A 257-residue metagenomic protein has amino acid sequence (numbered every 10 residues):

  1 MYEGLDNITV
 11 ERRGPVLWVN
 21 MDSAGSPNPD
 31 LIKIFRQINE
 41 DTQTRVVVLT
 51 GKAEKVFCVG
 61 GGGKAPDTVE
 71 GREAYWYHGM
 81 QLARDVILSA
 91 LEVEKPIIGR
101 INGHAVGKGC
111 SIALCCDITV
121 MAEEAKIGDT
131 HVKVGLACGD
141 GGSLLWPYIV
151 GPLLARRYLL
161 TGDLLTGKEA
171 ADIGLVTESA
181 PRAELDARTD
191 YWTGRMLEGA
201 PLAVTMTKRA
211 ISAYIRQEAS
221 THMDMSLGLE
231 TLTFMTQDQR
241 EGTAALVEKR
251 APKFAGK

Functional and structural regions predicted by a protein language model:
M1-T50, L88: Conserved CoA-thioester-binding segment of acyl-CoA-metabolizing enzymes
Y2, G51-S89, A105, G135 (+1 more regions): Glycine- (often His-adjacent) and acidic-residue-rich active-site loop that binds/positions the CoA thioester
Y2, W18, L88-V204, S220 (+4 more regions): Crotonase-fold acyl-CoA enzyme core
I211-Q217: Short, charged, surface-exposed hinge/linker loops at domain edges that act as mobile lids or interdomain connectors
I215, A251-K257: Short C-terminal tail/terminal secondary-structure segment of NAD(P)H-dependent dehydrogenase/reductase domains
